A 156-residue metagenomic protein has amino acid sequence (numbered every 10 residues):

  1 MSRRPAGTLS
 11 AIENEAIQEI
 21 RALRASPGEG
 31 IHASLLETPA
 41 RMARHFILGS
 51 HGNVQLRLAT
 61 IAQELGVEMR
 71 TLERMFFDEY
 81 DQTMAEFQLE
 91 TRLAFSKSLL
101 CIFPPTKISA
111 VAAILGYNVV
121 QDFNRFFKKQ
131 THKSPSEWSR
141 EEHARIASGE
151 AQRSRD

Functional and structural regions predicted by a protein language model:
M1-T71, F77-T83, L100-R125, K133-D156: Alpha-helical bundle regulatory/interaction domains
L36-A40, Q88-L93: Generic hydrophobic, amphipathic alpha-helix propensity
E90-S98, R145: Alpha-helical structural segments
